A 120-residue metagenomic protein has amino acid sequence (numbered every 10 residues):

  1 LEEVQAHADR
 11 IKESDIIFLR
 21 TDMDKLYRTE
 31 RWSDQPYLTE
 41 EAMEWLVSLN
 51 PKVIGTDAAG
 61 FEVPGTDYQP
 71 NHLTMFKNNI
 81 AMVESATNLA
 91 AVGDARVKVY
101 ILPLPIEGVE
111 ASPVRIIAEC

Functional and structural regions predicted by a protein language model:
L1-C120: Active-/binding-site microenvironments in catalytic and ligand-binding cores
